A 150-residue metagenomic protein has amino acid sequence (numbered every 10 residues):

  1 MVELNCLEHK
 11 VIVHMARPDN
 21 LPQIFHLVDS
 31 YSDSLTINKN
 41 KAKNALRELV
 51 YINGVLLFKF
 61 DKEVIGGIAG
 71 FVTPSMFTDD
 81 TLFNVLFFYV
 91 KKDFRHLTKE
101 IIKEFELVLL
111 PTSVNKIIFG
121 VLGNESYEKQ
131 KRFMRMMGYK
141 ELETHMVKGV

Functional and structural regions predicted by a protein language model:
N5-H26: A short beta-loop-alpha structural element at the N-terminal edge of CoA-dependent acyl/N-acetyltransferase catalytic
F25-L46: Conserved GNAT-fold acetyl-CoA-binding loop/helix
R47-F58: A short helix-loop-beta-strand connector motif used in the catalytic cores of GNAT acetyltransferases and, in some
L57, E63-T73: Conserved beta-strand in the GNAT
P74-V85, L142: A conserved beta-turn-beta hairpin within the catalytic core of GNAT-like acetyltransferases that forms part
L86-H96: A short, internal acetyl-CoA/4′-phosphopantetheine-binding micro-motif in the GNAT/acyltransferase core
E100-K116: Conserved acyl-CoA
I117-K129: Conserved beta-strand-loop-alpha-helix junction that forms the acyl-donor binding cleft
